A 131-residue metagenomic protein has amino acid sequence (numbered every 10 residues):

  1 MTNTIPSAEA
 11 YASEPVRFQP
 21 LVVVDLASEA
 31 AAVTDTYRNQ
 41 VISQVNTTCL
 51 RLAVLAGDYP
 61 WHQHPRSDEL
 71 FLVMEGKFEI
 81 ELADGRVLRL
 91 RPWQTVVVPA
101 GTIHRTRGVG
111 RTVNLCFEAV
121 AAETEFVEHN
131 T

Functional and structural regions predicted by a protein language model:
M1-R51, N130-T131: A short, N-terminal "cap"/entry segment at the start of jelly-roll beta-barrel domains of the cupin/DSBH fold
D35-T36, C49-P65: Conserved short histidine dyad/triad with adjacent acidic residue
N46, M74-E75, R91-P92, G110: A cytosolic small-molecule/anion-sensing beta-strand core signal
T48-C49, F78, R86, T102: Short acidic/polar mixed-charge low-complexity motifs
L50, Y59-W61, G76-E81, T95-V96: Short beta-strand segments in beta-sandwich/barrel cores
V54-L55, H64-I80, F117: Short, conserved beta-strand element in jelly-roll/cupin
D84-A100: Short acidic-glycine-tyrosine-enriched beta hairpin
A100-V127: Ligand-binding loop in jelly-roll beta-barrel domains
